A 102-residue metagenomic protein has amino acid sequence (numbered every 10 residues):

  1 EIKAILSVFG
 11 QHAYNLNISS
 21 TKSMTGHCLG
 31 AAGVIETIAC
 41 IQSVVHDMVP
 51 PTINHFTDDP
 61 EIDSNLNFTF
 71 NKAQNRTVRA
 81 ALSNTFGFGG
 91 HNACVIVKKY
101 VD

Functional and structural regions predicted by a protein language model:
E1-D102: Conserved "HGTGT" condensation-loop signature of ketosynthase/thiolase-family condensing enzymes that catalyze
